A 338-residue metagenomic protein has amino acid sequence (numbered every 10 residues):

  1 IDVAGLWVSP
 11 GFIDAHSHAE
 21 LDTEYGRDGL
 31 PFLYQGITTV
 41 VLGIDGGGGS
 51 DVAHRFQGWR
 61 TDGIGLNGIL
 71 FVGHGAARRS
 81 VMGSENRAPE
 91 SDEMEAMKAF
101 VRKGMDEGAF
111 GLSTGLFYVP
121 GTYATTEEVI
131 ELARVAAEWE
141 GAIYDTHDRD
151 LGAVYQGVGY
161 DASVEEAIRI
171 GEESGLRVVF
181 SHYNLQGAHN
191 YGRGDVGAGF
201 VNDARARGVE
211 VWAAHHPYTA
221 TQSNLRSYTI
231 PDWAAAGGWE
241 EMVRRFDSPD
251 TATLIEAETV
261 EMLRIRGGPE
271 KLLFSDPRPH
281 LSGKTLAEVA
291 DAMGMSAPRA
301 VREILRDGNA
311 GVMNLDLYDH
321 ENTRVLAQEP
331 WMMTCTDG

Functional and structural regions predicted by a protein language model:
D2-L30, G157, V164-A167, Y183-A188: Aromatic/His-enriched, Gly/Pro-containing loop or helix-boundary segments that lie immediately adjacent to catalytic
L6-W7, F12, S17, Y25-T114 (+3 more regions): Divalent-metal coordination cores built from histidine and acidic residues
S17, I37, D148, H215 (+1 more regions): Active-site metal-binding loops of divalent metal-dependent hydrolases
E20-E24, G47-S50, R78, F117-G121 (+4 more regions): Active-site environment of divalent metal-dependent phosphoester hydrolases
L21-E24, D92-A96, A124, E128 (+2 more regions): Short secondary-structure boundary/capping elements
Y25, G29, G49-V52, T126-V129 (+2 more regions): Amphipathic alpha-helical segments in well-structured domains
F71-V72, A76, S80-S91, M97-V119 (+3 more regions): Active-site neighborhoods of metal-dependent hydrolases
A109-S163: Divalent metal-binding pocket/active-site signature
